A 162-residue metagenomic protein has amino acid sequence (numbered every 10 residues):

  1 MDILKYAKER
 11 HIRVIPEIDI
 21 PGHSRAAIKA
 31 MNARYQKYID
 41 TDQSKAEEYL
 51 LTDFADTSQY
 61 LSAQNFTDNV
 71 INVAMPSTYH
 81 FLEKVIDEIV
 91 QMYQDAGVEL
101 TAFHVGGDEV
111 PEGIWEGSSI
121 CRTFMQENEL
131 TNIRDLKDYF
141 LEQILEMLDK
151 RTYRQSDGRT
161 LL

Functional and structural regions predicted by a protein language model:
M1-R151: Substrate-binding cleft of carbohydrate-active enzyme catalytic domains
R154-L162: Surface-exposed extracellular loop regions of Gram-negative outer-membrane beta-barrel proteins
